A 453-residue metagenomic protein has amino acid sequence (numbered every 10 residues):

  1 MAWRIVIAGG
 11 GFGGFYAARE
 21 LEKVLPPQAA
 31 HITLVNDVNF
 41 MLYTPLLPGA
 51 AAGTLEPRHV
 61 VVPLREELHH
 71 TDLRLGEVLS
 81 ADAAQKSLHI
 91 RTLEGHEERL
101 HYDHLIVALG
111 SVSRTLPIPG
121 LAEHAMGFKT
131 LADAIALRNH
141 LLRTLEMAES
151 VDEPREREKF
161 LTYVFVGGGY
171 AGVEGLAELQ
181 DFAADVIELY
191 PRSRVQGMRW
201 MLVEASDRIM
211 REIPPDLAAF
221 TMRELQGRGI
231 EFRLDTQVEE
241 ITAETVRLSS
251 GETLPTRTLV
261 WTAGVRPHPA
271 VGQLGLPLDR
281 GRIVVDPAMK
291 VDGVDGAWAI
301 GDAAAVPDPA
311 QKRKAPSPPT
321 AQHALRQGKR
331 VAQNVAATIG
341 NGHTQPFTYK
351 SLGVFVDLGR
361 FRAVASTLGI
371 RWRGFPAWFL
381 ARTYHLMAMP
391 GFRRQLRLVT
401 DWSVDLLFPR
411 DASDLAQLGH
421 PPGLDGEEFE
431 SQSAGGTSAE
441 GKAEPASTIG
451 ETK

Functional and structural regions predicted by a protein language model:
M1-A2, D72-V164, V260: FAD-binding core/adjacent interface of flavoenzyme oxidoreductases
M1-S80, Y163-V164, Y170-I213, V260 (+1 more regions): Beta1-alpha1 glycine-rich phosphate/pyrophosphate-binding loop at the start of Rossmann-like nucleotide-binding domains
A2, H323, R330-K453: C-terminal, flexible cofactor-proximal segment of oxidoreductases
G10, T92, L109-G110, S250 (+1 more regions): Glycine-rich, N-terminal phosphate-binding loop of Rossmann-like dinucleotide-binding domains
G13, G110-S113, L176, V265-P267: Short glycine-rich anion-binding loops that position phosphate/pyrophosphate groups of nucleotides and phosphorylated
T71-L88, L100, Q180-P287, V291-G293 (+1 more regions): A Rossmann-like FAD-binding core segment of flavoenzymes
E123-E153, E244-R247, T253-R326: FAD-site-proximal beta/loop scaffold in flavoenzymes
R157-I213, E231-R233, S317-A337, G342-P346 (+1 more regions): Rossmann-like dinucleotide-binding core of oxidoreductases
